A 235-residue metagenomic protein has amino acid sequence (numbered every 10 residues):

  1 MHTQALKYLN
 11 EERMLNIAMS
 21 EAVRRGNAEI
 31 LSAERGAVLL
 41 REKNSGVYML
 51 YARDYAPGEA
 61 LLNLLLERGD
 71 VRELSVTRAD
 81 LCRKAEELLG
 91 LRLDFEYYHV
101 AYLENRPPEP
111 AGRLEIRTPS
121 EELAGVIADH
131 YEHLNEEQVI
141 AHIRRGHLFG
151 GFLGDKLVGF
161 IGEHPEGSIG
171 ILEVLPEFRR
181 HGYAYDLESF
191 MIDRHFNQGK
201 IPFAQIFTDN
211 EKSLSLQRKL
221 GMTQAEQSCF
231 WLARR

Functional and structural regions predicted by a protein language model:
M1-E73, R78-R83, A128-H133, V139-A141: N-terminal charged segments
M1-T3, L89-S120: Conserved N-terminal entry element of GNAT/NAT acetyltransferase domains
R35-G36, K156-G159, K212: Glycine-rich acetyl-CoA-binding "A-motif" of GNAT/NAT acetyltransferases
E42, E137-E177: A conserved beta-strand-loop-helix scaffold within acyl/acetyltransferase catalytic domains
A56-L65, R180-H195, E211-K219: Conserved acetyl-CoA-binding loop-helix of GNAT-fold acetyltransferases
D80-L91, Y185, T208-E226: Conserved active-site alpha-helix within GNAT-family acetyltransferase domains
G90-N105, Q205, G221-R235: Conserved catalytic-core motifs of GNAT/GCN5-like acyltransferases
I169, P202-I206: Conserved hydrophobic beta-strand within the GNAT/NAT acetyltransferase core sheet that lines the active-site cleft
